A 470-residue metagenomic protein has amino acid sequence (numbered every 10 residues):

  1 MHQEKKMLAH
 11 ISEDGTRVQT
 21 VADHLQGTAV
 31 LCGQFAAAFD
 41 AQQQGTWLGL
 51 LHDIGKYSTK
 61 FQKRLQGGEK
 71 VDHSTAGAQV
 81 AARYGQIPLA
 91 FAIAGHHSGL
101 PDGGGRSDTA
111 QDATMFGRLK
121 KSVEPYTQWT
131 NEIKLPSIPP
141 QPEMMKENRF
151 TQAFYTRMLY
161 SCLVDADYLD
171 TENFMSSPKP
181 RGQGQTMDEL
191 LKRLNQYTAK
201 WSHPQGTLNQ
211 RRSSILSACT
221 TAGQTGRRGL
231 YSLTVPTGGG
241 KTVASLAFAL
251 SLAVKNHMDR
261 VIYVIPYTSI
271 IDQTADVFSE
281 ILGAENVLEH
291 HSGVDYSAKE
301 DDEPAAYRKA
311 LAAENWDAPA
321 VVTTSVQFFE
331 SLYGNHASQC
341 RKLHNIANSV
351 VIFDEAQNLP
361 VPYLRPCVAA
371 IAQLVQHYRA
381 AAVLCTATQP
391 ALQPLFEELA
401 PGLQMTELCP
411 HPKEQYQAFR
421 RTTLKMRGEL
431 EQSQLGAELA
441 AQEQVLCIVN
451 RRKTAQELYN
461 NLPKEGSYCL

Functional and structural regions predicted by a protein language model:
M1-Y197: Accessory nucleic-acid engagement/destabilization modules that flank
V21-H24, T198-T234: Conserved pre-motif I regulatory segment
G226-L250: Walker A/P-loop
A249, H257-L282, H291-V294, A391 (+1 more regions): Conserved Walker A/P-loop ATP-binding site and its immediately adjacent core in helicase/helicase-like ATPase domains
R260-I271, E438-L470: Conserved strand-helix element at the start of the C-terminal RecA-like helicase core
G283-Y333: Inter-Walker segment of RecA-like/P-loop motor cores
V321, S325-F329, A337-H377, A382: SF2 helicase catalytic motif II
A381, A387-A441: Interdomain hinge/linker at the junction between the two RecA-like core domains of SF2 helicases
